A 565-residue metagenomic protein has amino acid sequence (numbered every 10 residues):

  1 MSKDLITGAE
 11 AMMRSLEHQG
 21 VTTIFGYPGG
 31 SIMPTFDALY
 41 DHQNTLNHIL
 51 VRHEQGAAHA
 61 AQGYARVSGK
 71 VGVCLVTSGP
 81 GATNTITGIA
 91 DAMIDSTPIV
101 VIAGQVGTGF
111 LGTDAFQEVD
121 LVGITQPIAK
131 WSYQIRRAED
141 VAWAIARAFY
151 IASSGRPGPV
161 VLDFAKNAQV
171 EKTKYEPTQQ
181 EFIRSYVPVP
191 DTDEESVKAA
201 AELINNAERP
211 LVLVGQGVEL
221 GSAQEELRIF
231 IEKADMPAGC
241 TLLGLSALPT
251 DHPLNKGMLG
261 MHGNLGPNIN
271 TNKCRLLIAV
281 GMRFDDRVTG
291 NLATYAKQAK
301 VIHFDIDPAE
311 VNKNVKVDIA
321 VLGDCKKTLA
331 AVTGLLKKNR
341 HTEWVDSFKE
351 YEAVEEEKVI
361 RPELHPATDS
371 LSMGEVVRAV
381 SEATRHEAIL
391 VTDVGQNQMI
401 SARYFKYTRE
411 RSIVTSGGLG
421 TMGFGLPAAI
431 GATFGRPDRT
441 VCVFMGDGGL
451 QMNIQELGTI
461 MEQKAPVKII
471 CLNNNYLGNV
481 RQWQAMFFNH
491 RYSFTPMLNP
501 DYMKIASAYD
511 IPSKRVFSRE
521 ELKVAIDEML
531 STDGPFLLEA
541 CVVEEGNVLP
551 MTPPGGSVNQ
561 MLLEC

Functional and structural regions predicted by a protein language model:
M1-K3, E139, Y175, K198 (+4 more regions): Phosphate/pyrophosphate-binding active-site segments
S2-E343, A383-H386, P466-I469, A506: N-terminal alpha/beta PP-like core and its mobile active-site loop of ThDP/TPP-dependent enzymes
A9-T22, G30, T35-Y40, E352-P427 (+3 more regions): Active-site diphosphate/adenylate-binding microenvironment
Y27-G29, H48-H59, C74-G81, R136-A138 (+6 more regions): Active-site nucleophile and cofactor-binding loops and adjacent substrate-binding regions of central metabolic enzymes
I102, L111-Q117, N268, N312-N314 (+3 more regions): Thiamine diphosphate
V161, H303, V391, F444-M445: Generic enzyme active-site microenvironment
K166-Q169, N397, E544: Short, internal active-site loops enriched in acidic
G215-E219, H365, G446: Conserved short loop/turn motifs at secondary-structure junctions
